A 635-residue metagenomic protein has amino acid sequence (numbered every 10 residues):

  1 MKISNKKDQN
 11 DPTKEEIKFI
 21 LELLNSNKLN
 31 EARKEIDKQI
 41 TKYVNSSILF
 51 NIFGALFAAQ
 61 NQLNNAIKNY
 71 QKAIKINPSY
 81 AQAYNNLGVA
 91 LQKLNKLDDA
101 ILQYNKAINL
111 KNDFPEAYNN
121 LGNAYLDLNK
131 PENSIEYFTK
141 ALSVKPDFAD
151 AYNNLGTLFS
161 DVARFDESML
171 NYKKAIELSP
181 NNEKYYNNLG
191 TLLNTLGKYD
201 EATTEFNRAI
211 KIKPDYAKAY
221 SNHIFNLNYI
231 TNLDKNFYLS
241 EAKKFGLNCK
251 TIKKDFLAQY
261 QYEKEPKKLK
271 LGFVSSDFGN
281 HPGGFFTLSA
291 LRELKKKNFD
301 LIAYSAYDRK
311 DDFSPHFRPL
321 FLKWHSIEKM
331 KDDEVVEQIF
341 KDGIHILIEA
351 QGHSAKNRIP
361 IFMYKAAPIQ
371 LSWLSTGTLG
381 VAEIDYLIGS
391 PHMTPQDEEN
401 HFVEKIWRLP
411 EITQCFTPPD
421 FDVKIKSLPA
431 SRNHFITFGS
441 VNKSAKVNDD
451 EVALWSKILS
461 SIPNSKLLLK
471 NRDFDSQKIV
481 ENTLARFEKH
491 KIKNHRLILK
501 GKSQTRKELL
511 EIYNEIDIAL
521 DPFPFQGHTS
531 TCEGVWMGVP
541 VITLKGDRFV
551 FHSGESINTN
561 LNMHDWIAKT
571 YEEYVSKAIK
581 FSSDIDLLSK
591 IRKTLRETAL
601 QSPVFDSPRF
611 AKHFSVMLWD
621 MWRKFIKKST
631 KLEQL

Functional and structural regions predicted by a protein language model:
M1-F435, K443, D449, A453 (+7 more regions): Alpha-helical solenoid repeat scaffolds of the TPR/TPR-like class and their adjacent stem/linker regions that mediate
G272-S276, I436-N442, N464-K470, I498: Glycine- and acidic
N298-D300, S456-K489, N494: A conserved nucleotide-sugar
L497, G501-S503: Catalytic cores of eukaryotic secretory-pathway lumenal/extracellular enzymes that build and remodel glycoconjugates
P524: Aromatic "clamp/platform" in nucleotide-sugar-dependent glycosyltransferases that forms part of the donor/acceptor
V535-W536, T559: Short alpha-helix at the nucleotide-sugar/activated-sugar donor binding site of glycosyltransferases and closely
F551-N562: Short acidic/histidine- and often glycine-rich active-site loop of Leloir-type glycosyltransferases that engages
